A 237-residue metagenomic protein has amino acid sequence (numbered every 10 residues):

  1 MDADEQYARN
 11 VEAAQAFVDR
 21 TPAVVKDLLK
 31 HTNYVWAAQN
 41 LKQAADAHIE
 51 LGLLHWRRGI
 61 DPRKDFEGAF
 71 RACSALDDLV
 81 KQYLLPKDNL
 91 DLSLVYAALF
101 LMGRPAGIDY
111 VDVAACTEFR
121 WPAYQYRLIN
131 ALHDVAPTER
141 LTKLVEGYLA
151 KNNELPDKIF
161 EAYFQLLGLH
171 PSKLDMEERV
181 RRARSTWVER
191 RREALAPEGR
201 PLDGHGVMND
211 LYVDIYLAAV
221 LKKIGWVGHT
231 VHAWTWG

Functional and structural regions predicted by a protein language model:
D2-R191: Eukaryote-skewed repeat-based solenoidal scaffolds used as protein-protein interaction platforms, primarily
P171-G237: Alpha-helical oligomerization segments
